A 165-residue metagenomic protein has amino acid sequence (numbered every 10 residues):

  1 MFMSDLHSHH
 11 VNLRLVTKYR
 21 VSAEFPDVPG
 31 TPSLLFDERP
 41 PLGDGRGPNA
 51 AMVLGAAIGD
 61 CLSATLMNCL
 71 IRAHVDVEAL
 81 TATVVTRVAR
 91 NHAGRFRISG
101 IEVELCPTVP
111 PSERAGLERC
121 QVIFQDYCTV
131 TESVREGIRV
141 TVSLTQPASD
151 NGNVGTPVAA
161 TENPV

Functional and structural regions predicted by a protein language model:
M1-A56, M67-V165: Extended beta-strand/beta-hairpin segments
C61-L62: Alpha-helical metal-binding/catalytic segments enriched in His/Glu/Asp
